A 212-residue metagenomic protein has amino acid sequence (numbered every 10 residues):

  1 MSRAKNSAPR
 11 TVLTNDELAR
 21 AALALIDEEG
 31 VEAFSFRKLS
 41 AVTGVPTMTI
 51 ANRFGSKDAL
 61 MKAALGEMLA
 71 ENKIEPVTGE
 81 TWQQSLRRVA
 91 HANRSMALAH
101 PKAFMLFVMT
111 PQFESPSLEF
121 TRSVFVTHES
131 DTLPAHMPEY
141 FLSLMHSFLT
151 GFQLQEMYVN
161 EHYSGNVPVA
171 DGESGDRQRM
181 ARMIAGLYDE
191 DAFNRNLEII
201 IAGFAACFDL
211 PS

Functional and structural regions predicted by a protein language model:
M1-L13, A170-G186, S212: N-terminal intrinsically disordered/low-complexity leader segments
E17, A21, L25-A59, A63: Helix-turn-helix
E17, A59, R88, E119 (+4 more regions): Amphipathic alpha-helical interaction segments
L65-E71: Short, basic, alpha-helical segments at the C-terminal edge of helix-turn-helix-like DNA-binding modules
I74-P116, M145: Hydrophobic alpha-helical connector segments
E119-V169, F204-P211: Hydrophobic alpha-helical bundle segments that form small-molecule/ligand-binding pockets
E190-S212: C-terminal all-alpha effector/ligand-binding and dimerization domain of prokaryotic HTH-type transcriptional repressors
